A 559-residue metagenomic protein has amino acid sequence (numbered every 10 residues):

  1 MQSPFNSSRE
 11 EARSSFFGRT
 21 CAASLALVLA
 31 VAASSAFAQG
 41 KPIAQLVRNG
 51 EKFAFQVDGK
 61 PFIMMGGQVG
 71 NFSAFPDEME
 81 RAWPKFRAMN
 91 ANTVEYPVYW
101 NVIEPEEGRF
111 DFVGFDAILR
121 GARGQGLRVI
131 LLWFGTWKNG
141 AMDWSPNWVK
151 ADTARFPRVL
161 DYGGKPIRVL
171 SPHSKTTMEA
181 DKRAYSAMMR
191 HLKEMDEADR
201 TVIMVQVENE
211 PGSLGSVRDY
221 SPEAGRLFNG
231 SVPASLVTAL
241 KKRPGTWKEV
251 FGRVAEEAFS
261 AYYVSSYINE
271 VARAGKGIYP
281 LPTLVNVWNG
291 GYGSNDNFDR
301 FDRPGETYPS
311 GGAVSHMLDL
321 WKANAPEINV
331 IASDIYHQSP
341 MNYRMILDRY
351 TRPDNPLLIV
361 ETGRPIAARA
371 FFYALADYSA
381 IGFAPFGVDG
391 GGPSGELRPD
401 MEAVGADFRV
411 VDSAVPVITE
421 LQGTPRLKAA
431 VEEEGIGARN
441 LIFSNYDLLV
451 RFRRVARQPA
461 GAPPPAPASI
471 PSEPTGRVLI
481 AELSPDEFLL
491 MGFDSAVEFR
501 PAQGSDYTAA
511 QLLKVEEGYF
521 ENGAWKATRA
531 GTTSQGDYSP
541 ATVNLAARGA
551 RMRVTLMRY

Functional and structural regions predicted by a protein language model:
A22-A32: Bacterial N-terminal signal peptides
A38-N92: N-terminal carbohydrate-binding accessory modules
M64-A74, P97-F115, G163-R183, E249-S265 (+3 more regions): The substrate-binding groove and active-site-proximal loops of carbohydrate-active enzymes, especially glycoside
M79-T153, S265-P280: Aromatic-lined substrate-binding rim segments of carbohydrate-active enzymes
L127, E270-L281, H316-P416: Catalytic-core region of carbohydrate-active enzymes that cleave or remodel glycosidic bonds
A154-L320: Polysaccharide-binding and catalytic clefts of secreted carbohydrate-active enzymes
F372-G504: Aromatic- and carboxylate-lined catalytic core of secreted/periplasmic carbohydrate-active enzymes
A460-T475, D486-Y559: C-terminal beta-sandwich/jelly-roll accessory domains of carbohydrate-active enzymes
